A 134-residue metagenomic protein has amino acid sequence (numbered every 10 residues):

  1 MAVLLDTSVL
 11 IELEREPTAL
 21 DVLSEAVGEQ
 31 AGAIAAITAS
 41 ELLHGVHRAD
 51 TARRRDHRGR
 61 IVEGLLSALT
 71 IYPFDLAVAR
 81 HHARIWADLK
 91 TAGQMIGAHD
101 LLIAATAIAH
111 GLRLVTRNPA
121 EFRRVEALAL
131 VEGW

Functional and structural regions predicted by a protein language model:
M1, A104-W134: Acidic, PIN/NYN-like endoribonuclease modules and their adjacent C-terminal/linker elements
M1-T38, H47-E63, T91: Short, well-structured N-terminal submotif of metal-dependent ribonuclease cores
S8, R60, L101-L102, A129: Active-site phosphate/pyrophosphate-handling residues
L10, A39-L42, A79, F122: A generic structural signal for short hydrophobic patches within well-formed alpha-helices
E12-L13, L23, G45, H82 (+2 more regions): Residues that scaffold the ATP/ADP-binding catalytic core of kinase and kinase-like folds
A36-T38, D75, N118, W134: Residues at the C-termini of beta-strands that transition into short coil/loop
H44-H47, A68-V115: Active-site neighborhoods of divalent-metal-dependent phosphate/nucleic-acid chemistry enzymes
